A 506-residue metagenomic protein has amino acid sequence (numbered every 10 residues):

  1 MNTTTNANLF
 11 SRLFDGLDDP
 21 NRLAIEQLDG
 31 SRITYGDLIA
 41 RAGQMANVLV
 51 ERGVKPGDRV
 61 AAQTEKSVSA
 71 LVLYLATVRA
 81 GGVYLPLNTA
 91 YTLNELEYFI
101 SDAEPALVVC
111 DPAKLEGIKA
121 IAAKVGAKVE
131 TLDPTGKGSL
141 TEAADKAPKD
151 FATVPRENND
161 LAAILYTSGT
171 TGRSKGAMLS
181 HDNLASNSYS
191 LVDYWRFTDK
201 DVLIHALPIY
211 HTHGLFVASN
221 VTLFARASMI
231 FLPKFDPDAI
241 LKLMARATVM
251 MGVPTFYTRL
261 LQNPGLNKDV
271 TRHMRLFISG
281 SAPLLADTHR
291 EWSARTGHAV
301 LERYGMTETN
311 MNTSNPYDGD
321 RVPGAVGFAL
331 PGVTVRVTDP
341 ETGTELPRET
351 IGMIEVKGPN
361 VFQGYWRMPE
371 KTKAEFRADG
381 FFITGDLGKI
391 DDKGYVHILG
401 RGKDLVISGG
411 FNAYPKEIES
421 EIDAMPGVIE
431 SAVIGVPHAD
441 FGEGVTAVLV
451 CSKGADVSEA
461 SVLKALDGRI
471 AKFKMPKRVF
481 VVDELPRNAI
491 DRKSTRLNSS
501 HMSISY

Functional and structural regions predicted by a protein language model:
N21, G136, A147-Y166, G172-R173 (+1 more regions): Conserved pre-ATP/AMP-binding loop-to-beta segment of ANL
S31, N47-N94, P112, N412: Conserved AMP-binding/adenylate-forming
R32-G36, A162-S186: Conserved AMP-binding A3 loop
Y91, V108, K242, G358 (+5 more regions): AMP-binding/adenylate-forming catalytic core of the ANL superfamily
A113-N158, N263: ANL superfamily adenylate-forming
A185-V202, Y210-V249, N263-G265: Conserved AMP-binding/adenylation subdomain of ANL enzymes
A247-G252, L261-V322, T334: Gly/Ser/Thr-rich phosphate-binding loop
R336-E355, A374, D392-K393, A455-E459 (+1 more regions): Conserved beta-loop-beta connector loops within the AMP-binding
